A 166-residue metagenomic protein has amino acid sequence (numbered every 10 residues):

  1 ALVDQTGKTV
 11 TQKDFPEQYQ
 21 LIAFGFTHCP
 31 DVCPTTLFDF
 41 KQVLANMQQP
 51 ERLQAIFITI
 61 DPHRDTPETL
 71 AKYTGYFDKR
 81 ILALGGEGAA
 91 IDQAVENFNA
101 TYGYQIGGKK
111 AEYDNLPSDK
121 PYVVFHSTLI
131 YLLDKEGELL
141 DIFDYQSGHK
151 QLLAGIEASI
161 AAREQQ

Functional and structural regions predicted by a protein language model:
A1-Q20, L44: A short beta-strand-turn-helix
A1-T9, Q146, K150-Q166: Non-globular targeting/processing and membrane-anchoring segments
G7, F26-C29, F40, L70 (+2 more regions): Buried hydrophobic packing residues in well-ordered domains
Q12-K13, Y73, P121-V123: Short secondary-structure boundary/capping segments
Q12-T36, F40: Short active-site neighborhood of thiol/selenol oxidoreductases, capturing the structured segment around
I22, F26-H28, T59-I60, R80-L82 (+1 more regions): Second-shell loop/turn segments in exported
T35-N97: Structural microenvironment flanking redox-active thiols in thiol-disulfide oxidoreductases
A90-G155: Thiol/disulfide oxidoreductase modules built on the thioredoxin-like
